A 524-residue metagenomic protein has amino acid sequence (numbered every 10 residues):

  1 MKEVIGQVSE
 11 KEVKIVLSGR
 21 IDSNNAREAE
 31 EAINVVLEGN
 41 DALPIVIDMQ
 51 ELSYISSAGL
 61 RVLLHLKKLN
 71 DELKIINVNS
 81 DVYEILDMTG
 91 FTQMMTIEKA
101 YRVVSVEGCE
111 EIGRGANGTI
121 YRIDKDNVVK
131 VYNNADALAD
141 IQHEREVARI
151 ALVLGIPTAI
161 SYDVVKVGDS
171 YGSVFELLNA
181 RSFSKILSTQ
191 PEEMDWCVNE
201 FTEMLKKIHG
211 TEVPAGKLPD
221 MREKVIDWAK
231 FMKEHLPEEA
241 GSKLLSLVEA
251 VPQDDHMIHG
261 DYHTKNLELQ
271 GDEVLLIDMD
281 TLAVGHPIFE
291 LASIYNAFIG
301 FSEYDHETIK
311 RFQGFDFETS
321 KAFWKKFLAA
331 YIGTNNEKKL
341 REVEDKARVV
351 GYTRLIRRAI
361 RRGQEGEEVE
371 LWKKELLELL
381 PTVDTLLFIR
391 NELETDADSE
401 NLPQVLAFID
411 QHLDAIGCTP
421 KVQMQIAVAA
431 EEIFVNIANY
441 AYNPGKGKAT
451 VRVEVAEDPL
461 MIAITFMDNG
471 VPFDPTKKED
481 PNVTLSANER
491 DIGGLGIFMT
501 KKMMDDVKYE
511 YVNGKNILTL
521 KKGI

Functional and structural regions predicted by a protein language model:
K2-E31, M49, E392-Q404: STAS-typified acidic loop motif
S23-M95: Amphipathic alpha-helical interaction surfaces in cytosolic regulatory modules
E110-G216, P252: ATP-binding pocket architecture of kinase catalytic cores
G210-G260, T264-G271: An alpha-helical support segment within catalytic cores of ATP-dependent transferases
V248-H256, A407-E431, E489-D491: Conserved short strand/loop->alpha-helix "switch" segment adjacent to the catalytic nucleotide/phosphoryl-transfer site
L291-N335, V349-E365: Active-site activation/catalytic loop segments of kinase-like enzymes and analogous catalytic loops in related
K338, T353-F388: ATP/Mg2+ or Mg2+-diphosphate-binding catalytic cores that bind nucleotide phosphates or diphosphates via glycine-rich
I464-I492: Glycine-rich/acidic phosphate-handling loop/turn and adjacent ATP-lid/helix of nucleotide-binding kinase/ATPase domains
